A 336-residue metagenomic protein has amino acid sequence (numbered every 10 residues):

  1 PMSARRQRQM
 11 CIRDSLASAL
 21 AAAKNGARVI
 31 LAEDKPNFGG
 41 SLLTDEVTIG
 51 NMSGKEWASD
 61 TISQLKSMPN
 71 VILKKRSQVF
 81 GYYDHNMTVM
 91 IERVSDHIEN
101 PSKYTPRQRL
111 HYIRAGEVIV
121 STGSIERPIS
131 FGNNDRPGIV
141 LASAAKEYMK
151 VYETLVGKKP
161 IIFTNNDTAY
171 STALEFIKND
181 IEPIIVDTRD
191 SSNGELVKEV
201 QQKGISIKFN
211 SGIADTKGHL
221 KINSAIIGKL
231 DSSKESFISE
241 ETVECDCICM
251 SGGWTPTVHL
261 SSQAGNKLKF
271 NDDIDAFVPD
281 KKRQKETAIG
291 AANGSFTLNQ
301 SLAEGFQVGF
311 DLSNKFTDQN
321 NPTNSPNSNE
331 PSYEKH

Functional and structural regions predicted by a protein language model:
P1-M2: Short, well-ordered junction/capping motifs at the entry into regular secondary structure
R5-Q9, R13-H336: Residues forming the flavin
